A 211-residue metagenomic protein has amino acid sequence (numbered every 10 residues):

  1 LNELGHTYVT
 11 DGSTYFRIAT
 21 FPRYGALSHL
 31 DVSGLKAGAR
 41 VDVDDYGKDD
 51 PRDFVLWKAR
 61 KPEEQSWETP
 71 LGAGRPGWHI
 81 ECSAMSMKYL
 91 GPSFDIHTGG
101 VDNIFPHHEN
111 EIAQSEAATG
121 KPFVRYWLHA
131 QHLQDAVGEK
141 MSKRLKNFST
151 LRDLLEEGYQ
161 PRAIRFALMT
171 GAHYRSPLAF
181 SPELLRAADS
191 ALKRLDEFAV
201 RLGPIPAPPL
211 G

Functional and structural regions predicted by a protein language model:
N2-G203: Alpha-helical recognition segments enriched in aromatics with Gly/Pro capping that present substrate-recognition
A207-G211: Short, intrinsically disordered, charge-balanced linker/junction segments flanking boundaries in proteins
